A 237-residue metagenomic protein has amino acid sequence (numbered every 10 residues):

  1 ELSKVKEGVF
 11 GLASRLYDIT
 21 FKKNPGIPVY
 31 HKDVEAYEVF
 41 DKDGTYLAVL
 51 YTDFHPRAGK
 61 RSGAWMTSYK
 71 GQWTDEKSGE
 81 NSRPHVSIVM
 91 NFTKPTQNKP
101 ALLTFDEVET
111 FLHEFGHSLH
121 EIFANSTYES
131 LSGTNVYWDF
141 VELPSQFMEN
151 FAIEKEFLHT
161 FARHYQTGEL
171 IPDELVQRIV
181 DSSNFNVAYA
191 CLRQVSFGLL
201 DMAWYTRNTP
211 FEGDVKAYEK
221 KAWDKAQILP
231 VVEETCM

Functional and structural regions predicted by a protein language model:
E1-M237: Cation-handling catalytic/transport regions enriched in His/Asp/Glu
